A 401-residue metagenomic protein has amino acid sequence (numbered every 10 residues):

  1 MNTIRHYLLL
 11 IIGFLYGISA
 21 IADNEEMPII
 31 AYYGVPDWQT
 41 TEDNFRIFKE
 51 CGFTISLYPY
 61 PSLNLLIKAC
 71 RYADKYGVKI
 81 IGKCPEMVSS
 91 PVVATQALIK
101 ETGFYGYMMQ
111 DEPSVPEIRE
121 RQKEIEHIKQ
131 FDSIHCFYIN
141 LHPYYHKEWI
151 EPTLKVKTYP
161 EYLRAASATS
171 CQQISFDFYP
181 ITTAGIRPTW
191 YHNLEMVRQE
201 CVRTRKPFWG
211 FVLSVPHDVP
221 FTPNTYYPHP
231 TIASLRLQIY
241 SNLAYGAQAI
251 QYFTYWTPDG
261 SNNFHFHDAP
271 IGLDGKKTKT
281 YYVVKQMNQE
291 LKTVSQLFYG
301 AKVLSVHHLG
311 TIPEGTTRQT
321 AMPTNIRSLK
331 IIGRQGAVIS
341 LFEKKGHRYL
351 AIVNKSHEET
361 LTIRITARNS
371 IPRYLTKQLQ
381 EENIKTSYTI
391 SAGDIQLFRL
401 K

Functional and structural regions predicted by a protein language model:
M1-L8: Bacterial N-terminal signal peptides that target proteins for export
L9-L10, A20: Cleavable N-terminal signal peptides
A22-R368, Q380-K401: Glycan-processing catalytic domains of CAZymes
I371-Q378: Change to "...patches in solvent-exposed regions of secreted, membrane-anchored, or virion-exposed structural
